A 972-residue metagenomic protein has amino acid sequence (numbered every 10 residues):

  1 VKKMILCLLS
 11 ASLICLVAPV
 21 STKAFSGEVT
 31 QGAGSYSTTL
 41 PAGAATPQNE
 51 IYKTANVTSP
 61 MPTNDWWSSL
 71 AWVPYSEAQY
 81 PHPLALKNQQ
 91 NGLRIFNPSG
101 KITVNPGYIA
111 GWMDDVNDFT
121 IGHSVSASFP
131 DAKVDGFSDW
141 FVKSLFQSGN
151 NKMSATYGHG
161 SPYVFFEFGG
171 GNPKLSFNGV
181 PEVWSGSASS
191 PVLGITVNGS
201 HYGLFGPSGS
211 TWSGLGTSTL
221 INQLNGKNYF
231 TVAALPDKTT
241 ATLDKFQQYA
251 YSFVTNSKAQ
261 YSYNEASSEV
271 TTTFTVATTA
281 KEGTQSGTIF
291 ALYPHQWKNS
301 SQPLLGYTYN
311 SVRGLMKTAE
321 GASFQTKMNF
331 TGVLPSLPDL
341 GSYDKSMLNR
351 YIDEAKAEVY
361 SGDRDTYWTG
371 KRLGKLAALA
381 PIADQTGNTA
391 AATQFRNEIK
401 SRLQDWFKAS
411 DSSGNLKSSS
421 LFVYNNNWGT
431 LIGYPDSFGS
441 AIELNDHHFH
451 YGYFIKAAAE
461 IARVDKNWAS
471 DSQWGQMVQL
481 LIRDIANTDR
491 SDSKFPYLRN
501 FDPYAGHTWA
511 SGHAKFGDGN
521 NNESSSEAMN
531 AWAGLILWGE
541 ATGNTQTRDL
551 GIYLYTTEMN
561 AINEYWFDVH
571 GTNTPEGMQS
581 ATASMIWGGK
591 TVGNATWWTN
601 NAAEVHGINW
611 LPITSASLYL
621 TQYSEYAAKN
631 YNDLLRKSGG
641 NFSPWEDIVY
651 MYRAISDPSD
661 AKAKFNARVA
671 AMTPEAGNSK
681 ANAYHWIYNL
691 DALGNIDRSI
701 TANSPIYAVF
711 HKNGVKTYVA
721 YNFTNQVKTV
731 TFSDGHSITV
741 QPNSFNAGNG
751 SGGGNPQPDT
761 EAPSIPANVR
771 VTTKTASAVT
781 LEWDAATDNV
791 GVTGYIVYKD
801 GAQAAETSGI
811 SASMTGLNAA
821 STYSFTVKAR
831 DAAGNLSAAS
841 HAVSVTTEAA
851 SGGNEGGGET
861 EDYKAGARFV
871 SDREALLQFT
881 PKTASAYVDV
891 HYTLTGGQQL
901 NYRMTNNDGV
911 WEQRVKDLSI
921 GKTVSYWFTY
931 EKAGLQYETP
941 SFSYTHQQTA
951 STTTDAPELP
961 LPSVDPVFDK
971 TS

Functional and structural regions predicted by a protein language model:
F25-H448, T488-H507, G512, G539-T542 (+2 more regions): Ser/Thr/Asn(+Pro)-rich, low-complexity disordered segments
G754-N789, A819, S837-A849: Pro/Thr/Ser/Gly-rich low-complexity, intrinsically disordered linker/stalk tracts
V771, A812-T815, V915: Hydrophobic core positions of the immunoglobulin-like beta-sandwich fold
A786-Y798, P881-Y892: Solvent-exposed loop/turn segments flanking beta-strands in beta-repeat/beta-sandwich domains
Q803-G809, R903-N907: Short beta-strand segments within Ig-like beta-sandwich modules, predominantly Fibronectin type-III
M814-A833: Beta-strand-rich modules
R830-N835, E931-L935: Short, solvent-exposed loop/turn segments at the edges of extracellular beta-sandwich modules
E848-S972: Glycan-association/targeting regions that enable binding to alpha-glucans and other polysaccharides
